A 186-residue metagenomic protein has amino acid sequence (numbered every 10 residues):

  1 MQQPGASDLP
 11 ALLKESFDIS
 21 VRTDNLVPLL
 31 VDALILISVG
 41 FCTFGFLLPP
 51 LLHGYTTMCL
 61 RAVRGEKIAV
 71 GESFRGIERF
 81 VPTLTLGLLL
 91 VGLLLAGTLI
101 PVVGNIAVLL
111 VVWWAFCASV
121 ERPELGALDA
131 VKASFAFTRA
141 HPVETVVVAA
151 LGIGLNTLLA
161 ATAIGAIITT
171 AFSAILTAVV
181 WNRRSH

Functional and structural regions predicted by a protein language model:
M1-G5: Short, contiguous pre-domain boundary segments
S7-S38, K67-A96, L110-L159: Interfacial aromatic "cap" segments that immediately flank transmembrane helices in multipass membrane proteins
I37-R64, L94-D129, L159-H186: Selective recognition of hydrophobic, aromatic-rich stretches within alpha-helical transmembrane segments of polytopic
